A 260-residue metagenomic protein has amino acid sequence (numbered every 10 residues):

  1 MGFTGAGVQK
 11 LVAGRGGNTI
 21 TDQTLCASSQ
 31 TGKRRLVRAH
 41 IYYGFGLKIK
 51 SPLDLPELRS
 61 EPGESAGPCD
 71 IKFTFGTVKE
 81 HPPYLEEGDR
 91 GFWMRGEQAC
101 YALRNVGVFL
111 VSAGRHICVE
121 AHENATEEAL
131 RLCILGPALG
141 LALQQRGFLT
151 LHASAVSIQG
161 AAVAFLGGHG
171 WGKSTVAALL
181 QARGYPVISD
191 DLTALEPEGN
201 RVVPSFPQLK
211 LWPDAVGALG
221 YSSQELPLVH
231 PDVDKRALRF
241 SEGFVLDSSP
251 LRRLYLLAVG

Functional and structural regions predicted by a protein language model:
G32-S60, S154, I158-G168, A182-G260: Glycine-rich, often acidic-flanked micro-motifs that create phosphate/phosphodiester-binding or positioning elements
G32-T126: Long, basic/Gly/Ser/Thr-rich N-terminal segments that mediate initial subcellular attachment or targeting
A102-N105, S112-A161: Extreme N-terminal, non-catalytic leader segments that precede Walker-type/kinase nucleotide-binding cores
K173: Conserved lysine of the Walker
V176-A177: Post-Walker A alpha-helix
